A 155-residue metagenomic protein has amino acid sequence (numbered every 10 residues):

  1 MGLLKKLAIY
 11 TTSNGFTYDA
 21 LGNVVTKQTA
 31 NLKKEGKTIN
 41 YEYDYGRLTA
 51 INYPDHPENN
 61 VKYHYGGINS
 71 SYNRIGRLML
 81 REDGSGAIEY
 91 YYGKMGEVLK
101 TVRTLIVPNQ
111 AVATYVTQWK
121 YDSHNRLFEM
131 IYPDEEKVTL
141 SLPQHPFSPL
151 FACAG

Functional and structural regions predicted by a protein language model:
G2-G155: Beta-strand elements of repeat-based all-beta scaffolds
